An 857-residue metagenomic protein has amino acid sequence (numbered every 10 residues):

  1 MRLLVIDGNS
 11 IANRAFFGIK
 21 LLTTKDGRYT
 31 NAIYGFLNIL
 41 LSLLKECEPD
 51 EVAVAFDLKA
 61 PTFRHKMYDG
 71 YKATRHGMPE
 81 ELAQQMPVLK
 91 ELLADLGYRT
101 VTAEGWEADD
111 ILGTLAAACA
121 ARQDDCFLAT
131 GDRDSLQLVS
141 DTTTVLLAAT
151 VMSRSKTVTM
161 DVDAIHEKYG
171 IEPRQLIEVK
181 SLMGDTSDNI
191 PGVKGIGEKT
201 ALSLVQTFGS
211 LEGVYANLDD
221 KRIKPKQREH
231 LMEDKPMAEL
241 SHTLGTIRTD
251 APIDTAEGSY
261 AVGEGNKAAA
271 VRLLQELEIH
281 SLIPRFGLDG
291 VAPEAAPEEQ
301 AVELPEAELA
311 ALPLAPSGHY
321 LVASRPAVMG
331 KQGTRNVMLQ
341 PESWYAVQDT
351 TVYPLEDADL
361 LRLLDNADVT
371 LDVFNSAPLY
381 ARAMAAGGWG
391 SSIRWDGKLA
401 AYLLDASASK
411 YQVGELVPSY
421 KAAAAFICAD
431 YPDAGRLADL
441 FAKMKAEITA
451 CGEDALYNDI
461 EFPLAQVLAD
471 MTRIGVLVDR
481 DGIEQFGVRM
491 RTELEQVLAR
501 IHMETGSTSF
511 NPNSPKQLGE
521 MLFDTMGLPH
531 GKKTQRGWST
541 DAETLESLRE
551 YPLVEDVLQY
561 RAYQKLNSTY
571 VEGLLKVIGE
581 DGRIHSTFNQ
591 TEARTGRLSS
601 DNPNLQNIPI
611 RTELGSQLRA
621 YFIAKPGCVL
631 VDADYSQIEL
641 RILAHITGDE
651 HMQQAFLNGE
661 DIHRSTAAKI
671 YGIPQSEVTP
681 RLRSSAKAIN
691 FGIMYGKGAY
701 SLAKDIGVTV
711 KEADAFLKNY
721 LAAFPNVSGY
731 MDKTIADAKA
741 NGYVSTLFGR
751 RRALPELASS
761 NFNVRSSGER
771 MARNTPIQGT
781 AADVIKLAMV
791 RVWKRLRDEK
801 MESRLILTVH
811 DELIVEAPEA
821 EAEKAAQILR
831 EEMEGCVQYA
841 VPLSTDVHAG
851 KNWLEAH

Functional and structural regions predicted by a protein language model:
M1-R99, T746, S759: Domain-level signal for Mg2+-assisted phosphodiester chemistry and nucleotide/NA-binding surfaces in nucleic-acid
V5-S10, L128-G131, S135-D163, W389-Y420 (+1 more regions): Conserved beta-strand -> loop -> alpha-helix junction used to position metal-binding or nucleic-acid-contacting
L22-T23, A73-I253: Extended two-metal-dependent nuclease catalytic cores across DNA- and RNA-processing enzymes
E51, G105-E107, G131, L304 (+3 more regions): Conserved DEDDh/DEDDy metal-dependent 3′-5′ exonuclease domain
D234-L355, G435-I610, V629, E639 (+5 more regions): Conserved "right-hand" nucleotidyltransferase catalytic core of DNA-directed polymerases
R394, K398-I427, A434-L437, Q590-Q675: Function-dense linear segments that define catalytic or interfacial modules in macromolecule-processing proteins
R473, H585-S586, Q590-A593, A668-M801 (+4 more regions): Conserved catalytic core of nucleic-acid polymerases
T492-A499, M503, S507-V554, A722-R770 (+3 more regions): C-terminal polymerase-core module
